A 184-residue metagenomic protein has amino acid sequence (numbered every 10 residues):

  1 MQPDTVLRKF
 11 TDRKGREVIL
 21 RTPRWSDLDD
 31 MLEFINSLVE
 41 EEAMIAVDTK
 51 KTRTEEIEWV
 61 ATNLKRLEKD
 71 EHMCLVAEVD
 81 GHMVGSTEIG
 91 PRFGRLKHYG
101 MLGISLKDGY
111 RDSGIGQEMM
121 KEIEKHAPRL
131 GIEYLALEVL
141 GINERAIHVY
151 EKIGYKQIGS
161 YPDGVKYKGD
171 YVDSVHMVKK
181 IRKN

Functional and structural regions predicted by a protein language model:
P3, T49-G109, K180-K183: Acetyl-CoA-dependent GNAT
R16-V18, D80-S86, V172: Glycine-rich phosphate/pyrophosphate-binding loop shared by adenosine-nucleotide-utilizing enzymes
V18-D30: A short beta-loop-alpha structural element at the N-terminal edge of CoA-dependent acyl/N-acetyltransferase catalytic
E41-K50: A short gly/proline-enriched turn/hairpin at secondary-structure junctions
Y110, G114-E122: Conserved acetyl-CoA pyrophosphate-binding loop and the N-cap/start of the following alpha-helix in GNAT-like
M120, A127-E138: Conserved GNAT acetyl-CoA-binding A-motif
M120, N143-A146, D163-K168: Short glycine/proline-centered loop/turn elements that form peptide/ligand docking sites
A136-V139, E151, K156-D173: Conserved catalytic-core motifs of GNAT/GCN5-like acyltransferases
